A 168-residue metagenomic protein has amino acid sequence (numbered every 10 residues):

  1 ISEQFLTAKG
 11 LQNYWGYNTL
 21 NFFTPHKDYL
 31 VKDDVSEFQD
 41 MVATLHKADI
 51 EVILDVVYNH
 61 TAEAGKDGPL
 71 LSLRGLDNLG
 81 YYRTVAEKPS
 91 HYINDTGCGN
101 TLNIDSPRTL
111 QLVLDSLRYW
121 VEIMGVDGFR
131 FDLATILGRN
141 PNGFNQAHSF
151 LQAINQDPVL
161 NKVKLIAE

Functional and structural regions predicted by a protein language model:
I1-G125, R130-Q156, K164: Substrate-binding/active-site clefts of carbohydrate-active enzymes
